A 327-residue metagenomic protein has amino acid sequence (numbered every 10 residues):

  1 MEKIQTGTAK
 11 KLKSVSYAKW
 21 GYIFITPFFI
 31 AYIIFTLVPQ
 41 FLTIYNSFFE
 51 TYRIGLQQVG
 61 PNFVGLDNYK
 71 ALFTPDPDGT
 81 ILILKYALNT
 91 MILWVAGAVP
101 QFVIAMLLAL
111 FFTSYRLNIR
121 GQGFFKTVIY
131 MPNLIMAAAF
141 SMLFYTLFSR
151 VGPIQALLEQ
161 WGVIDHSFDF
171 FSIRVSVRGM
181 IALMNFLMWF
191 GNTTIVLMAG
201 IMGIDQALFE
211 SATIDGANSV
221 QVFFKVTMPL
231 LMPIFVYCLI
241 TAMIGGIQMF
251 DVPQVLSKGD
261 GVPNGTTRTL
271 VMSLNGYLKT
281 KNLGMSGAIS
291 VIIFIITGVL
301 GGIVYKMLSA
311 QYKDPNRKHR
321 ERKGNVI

Functional and structural regions predicted by a protein language model:
M1-T8: N-terminal Lys/Arg-rich, disordered targeting/topogenic segments
Q5, S14-I327: A structural signal for multi-pass alpha-helical bundles of membrane permease subunits that mediate small-molecule
